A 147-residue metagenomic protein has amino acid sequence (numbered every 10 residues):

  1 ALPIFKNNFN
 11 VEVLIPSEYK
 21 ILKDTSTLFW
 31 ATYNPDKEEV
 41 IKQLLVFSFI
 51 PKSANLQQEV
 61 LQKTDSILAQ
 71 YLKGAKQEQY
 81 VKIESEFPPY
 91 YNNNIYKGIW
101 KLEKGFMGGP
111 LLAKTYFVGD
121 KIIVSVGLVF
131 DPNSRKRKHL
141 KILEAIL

Functional and structural regions predicted by a protein language model:
A1, V13, Y19, I123-L147: Surface-exposed amphipathic alpha-helical segments
A1-P3, P35-D36: Charge-rich, low-complexity N-terminal segments
K6-P16: N-terminal helix-cap/turn-to-beta initiation motif at the start of protein domains
P16-A69: Secretory pathway targeting signatures of secreted, lumenal, and periplasmic proteins
I21, A31, G98, V124-S125: Short hydrophobic/aromatic-rich beta-strand segments that constitute the beta-sheet cores of beta-sandwich/beta-barrel
Y33-K37, K101-L102, L128-V129: Secondary-structure transition/turn motif
E38-I41, S53-A54, K104-G108, P132-K138: Short, surface-exposed beta-strand/loop "edge" segments at domain boundaries and coil↔beta transitions
A69-I122, S134: Signature of long, low-cysteine stretches enriched in small and polar/charged residues
